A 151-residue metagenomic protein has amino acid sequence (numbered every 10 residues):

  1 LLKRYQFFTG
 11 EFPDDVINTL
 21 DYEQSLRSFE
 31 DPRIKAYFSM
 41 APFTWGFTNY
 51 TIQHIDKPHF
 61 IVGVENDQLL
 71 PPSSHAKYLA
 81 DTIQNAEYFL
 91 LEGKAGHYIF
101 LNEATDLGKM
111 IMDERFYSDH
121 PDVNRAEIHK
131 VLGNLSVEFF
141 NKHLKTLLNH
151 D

Functional and structural regions predicted by a protein language model:
L1-L2, E87-K109: Short, solvent-exposed beta-strand-terminating loops
L1-N49, H54: Primarily recognizes the serine-hydrolase "nucleophile elbow" in alpha/beta-hydrolase and SGNH/GDSL folds
A36-S39, F60-I61, E87-L90: Structural recognition of the beta-strand scaffold that forms the well-ordered cores of secreted hydrolase catalytic
M40-F43, V64-N66, L91-G93: Active-site-proximal beta-strand/loop segments in catalytic clefts of secreted hydrolases
W45-G46, N66-L70, G96-Y98: Acidic catalytic loop of the alpha/beta-hydrolase fold
I55, I61-G63: Short beta-strand/loop motif that positions the catalytic acidic residue of the alpha/beta-hydrolase fold
K57, P71-N85, E103-A104: Short alpha-helix in the alpha/beta-hydrolase fold that links the catalytic acid
I99-D151: Catalytic active-site module of serine/aspartate enzymes centered on a nucleophile-bearing elbow/loop
